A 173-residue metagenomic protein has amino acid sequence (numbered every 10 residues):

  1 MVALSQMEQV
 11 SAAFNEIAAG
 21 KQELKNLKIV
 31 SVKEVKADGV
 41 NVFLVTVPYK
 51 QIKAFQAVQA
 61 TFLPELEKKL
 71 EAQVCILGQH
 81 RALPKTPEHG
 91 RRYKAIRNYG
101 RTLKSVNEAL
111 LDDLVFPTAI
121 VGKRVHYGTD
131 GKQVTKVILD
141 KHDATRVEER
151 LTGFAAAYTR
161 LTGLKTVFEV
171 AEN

Functional and structural regions predicted by a protein language model:
M1-N173: Intrinsic low-complexity, intrinsically disordered or marginally ordered coil/linker segments
